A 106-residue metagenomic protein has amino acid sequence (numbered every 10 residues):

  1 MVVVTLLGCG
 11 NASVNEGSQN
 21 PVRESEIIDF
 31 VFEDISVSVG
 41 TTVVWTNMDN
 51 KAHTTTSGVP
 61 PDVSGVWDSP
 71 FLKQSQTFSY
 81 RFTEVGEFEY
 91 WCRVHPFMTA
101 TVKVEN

Functional and structural regions predicted by a protein language model:
M1-G8: Sec-dependent bacterial lipoprotein signal peptides
C9-N106: Extracytoplasmic copper-binding redox domains, predominantly the cupredoxin/blue-copper superfamily
